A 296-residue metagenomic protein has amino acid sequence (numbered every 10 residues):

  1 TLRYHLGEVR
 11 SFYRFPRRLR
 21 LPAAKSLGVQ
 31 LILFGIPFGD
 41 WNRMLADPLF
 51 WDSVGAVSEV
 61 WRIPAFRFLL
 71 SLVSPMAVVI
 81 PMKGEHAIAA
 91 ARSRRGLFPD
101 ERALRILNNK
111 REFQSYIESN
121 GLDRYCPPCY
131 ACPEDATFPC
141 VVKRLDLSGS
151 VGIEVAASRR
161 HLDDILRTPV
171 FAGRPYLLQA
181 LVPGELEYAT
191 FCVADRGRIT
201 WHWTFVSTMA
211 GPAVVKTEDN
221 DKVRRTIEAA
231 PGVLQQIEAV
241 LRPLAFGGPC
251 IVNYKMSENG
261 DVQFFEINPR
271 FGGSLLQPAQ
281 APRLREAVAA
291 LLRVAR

Functional and structural regions predicted by a protein language model:
T1-G28: Membrane-proximal basic amphipathic "stem/tether" segments
Q30, A77-V78, T204: Structural motif
G39-E134: Conserved N-proximal alpha/beta basic substrate-recognition cap immediately N-terminal to, or forming the N-lobe
G84-H86, L145-L147, R270: Short glycine-rich anion-binding loops that position phosphate/pyrophosphate groups of nucleotides and phosphorylated
A103-G184, D195-R198, V223-Q235: Active-site nucleotide/adenylate-binding loops and adjacent lid/helix of ATP-dependent enzymes
P139-K143, C192, D261-F271: A short beta-strand motif that forms the metal-chelation/ATP-contact edge of phosphoryl-transfer active sites
A180-A245, M256, N268-A295: ATP-dependent carboxylate/phosphate-activation module, predominantly the ATP-grasp catalytic core and closely related
G247-N259: A short glycine-rich, hydrophobically flanked beta-strand micro-motif that places a catalytic Asp/Glu for divalent metal
